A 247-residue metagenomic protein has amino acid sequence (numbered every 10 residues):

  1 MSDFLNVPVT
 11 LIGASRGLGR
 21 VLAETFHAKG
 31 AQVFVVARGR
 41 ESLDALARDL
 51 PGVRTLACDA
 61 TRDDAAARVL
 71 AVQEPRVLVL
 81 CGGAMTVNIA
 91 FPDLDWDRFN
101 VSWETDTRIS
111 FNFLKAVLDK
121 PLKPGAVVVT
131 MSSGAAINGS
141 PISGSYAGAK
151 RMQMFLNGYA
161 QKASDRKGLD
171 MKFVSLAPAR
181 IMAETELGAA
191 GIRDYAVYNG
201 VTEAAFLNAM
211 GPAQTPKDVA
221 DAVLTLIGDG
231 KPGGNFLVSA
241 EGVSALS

Functional and structural regions predicted by a protein language model:
I12, P75-G83, D106, T130 (+1 more regions): Rossmann-fold scaffold of SDR-type NAD(P)-dependent oxidoreductases
S15-R16: Conserved glycine-rich cofactor-binding loop
K29-A45: Conserved glycine-rich Rossmann-like NAD(P)H-binding loop of the short-chain dehydrogenase/reductase
D49-D63: Rossmann-fold cofactor-recognition segment
G83-S102, D119, I142-S145: Conserved mid-core segment of classical short-chain dehydrogenase/reductases
P92-F111, V129, Q153: Catalytic Tyr-X3-Lys loop
V127-K167, A177-T185: Catalytic loop of short-chain dehydrogenase/reductase
A196-S247: C-terminal helical subdomain
